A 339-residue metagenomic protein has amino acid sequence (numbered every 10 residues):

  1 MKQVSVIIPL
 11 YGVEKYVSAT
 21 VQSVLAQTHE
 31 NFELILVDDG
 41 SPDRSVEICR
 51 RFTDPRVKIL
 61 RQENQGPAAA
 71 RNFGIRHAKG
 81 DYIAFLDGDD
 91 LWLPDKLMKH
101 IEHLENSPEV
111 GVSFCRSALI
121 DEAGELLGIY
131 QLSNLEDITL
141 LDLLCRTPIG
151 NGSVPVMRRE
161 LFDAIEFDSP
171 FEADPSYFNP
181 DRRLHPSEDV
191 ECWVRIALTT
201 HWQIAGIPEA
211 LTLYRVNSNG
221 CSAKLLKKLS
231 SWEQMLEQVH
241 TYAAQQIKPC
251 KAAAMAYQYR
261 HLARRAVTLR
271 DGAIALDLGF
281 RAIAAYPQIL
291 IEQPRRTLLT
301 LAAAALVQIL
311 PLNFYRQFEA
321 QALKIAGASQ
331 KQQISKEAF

Functional and structural regions predicted by a protein language model:
M1-L25: N-proximal low-complexity "stem/linker" segments adjacent to membrane-targeting elements
K2-S5, E33, E191: Cell-envelope/extracellular polymer assembly enzymes that use nucleotide-activated donors
S23, D38-E47, D87: A conserved acidic beta->alpha catalytic loop
Q62-A78, K99: Glycine-rich, basic loop-to-helix element that forms the pyrophosphate-binding segment of sugar-nucleotide handling
I83: Short aromatic/hydrophobic "clamp" motif used to bind/position activated sugar donors
D95-I129: Conserved donor NDP-sugar-binding/catalytic core segment of glycosyltransferases
N134-K228: Conserved nucleotide-sugar donor-binding catalytic segment
L198, E209-F339: C-terminal subregions of glycosyltransferases and related glycan-biosynthesis enzymes
